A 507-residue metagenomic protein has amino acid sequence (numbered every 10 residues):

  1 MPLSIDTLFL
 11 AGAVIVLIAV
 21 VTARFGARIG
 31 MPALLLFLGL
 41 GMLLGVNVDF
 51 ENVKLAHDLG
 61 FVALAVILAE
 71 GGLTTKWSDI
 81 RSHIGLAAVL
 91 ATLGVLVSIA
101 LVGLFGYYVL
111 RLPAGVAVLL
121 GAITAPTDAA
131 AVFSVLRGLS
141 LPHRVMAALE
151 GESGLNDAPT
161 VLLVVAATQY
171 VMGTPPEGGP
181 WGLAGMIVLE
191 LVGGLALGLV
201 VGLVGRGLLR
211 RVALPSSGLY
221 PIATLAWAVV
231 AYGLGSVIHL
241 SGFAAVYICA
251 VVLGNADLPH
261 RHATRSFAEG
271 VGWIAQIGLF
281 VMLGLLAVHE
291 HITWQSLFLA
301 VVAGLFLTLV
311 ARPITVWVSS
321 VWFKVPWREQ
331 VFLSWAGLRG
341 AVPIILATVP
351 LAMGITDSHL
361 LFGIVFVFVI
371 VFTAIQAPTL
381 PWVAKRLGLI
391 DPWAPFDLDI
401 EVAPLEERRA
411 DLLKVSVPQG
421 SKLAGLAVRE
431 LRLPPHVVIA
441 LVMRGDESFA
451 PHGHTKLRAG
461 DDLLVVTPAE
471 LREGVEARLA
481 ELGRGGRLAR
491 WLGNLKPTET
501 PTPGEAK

Functional and structural regions predicted by a protein language model:
M1-D397, E406-E407: Transmembrane helical cores of multi-pass secondary ion antiporters/exchangers
G39, A410-L412, V437: Sequence-level motif detector for i,i+2 pairs with an aromatic at +2
S98-A100, L338-G340, R444-S448, E470-G474 (+1 more regions): Short C-terminal domain-edge/linker segments immediately following a structured domain
I123, A374, Q419, V466-T467: Conserved residues at beta->alpha junctions
P350-L351, G388, L431-L433, K456-R458 (+1 more regions): Short, solvent-exposed amphipathic alpha-helical segments in soluble enzyme and RNA/protein-processing domains
P392-V415, R484-P503: Long, charged amphipathic helices and adjacent flexible linkers at domain junctions
P418, A424-E470, V475: Cytosolic Rossmann-like ligand/nucleotide-binding regulatory domains
G453-K507: Generic C-terminus detector
